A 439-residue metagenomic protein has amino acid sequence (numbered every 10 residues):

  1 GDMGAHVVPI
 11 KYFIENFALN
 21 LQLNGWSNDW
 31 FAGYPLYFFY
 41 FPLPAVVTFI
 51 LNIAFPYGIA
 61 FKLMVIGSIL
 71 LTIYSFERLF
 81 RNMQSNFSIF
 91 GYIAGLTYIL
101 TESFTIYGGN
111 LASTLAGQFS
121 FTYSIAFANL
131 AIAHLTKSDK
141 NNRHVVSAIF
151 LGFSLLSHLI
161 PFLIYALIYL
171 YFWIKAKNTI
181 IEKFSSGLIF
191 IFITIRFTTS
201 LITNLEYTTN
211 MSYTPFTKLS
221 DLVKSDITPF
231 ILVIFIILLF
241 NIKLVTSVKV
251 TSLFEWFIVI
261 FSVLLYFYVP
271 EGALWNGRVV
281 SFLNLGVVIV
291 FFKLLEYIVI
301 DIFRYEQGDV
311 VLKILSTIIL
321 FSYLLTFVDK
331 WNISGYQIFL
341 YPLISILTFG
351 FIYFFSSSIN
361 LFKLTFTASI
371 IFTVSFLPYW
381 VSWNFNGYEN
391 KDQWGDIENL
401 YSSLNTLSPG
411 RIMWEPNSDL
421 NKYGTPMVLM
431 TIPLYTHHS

Functional and structural regions predicted by a protein language model:
G1-S403, S408: Membrane-embedded transmembrane-helix bundle of lipid-linked glycan/lipid transferases
L404-S439: Short periplasmic/luminal acceptor-recognition loop of GT-C membrane glycosyltransferases, typified by
